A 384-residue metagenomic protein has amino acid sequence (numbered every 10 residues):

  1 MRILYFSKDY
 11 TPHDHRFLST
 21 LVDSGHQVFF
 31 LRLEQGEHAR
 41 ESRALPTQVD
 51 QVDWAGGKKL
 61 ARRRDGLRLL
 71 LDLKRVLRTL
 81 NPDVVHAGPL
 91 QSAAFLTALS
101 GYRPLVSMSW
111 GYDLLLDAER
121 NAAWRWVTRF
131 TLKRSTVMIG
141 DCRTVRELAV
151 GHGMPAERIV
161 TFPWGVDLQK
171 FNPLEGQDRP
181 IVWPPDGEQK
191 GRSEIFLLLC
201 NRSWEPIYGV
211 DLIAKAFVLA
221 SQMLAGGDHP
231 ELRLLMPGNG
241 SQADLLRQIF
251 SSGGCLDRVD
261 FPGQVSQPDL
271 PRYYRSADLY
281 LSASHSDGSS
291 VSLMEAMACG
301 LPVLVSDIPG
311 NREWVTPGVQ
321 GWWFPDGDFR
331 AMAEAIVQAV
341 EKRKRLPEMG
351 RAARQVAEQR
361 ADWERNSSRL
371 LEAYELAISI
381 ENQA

Functional and structural regions predicted by a protein language model:
L4, V182, D186-V218, L235: Conserved donor-binding/catalytic core segment of Leloir-type glycosyltransferases
L77, L132, Q264-V265, R272-A277: Short alpha-helical donor nucleotide-sugar binding micro-motif in glycosyltransferases
R129-W183, D260: Donor nucleotide-sugar binding/catalytic pocket of nucleotide-sugar-dependent glycosyltransferases
R247-V265: Nucleotide-activated donor-binding/catalytic signature segment of Leloir-type glycosyltransferases, i.e., the conserved
H285: Aromatic "clamp/platform" in nucleotide-sugar-dependent glycosyltransferases that forms part of the donor/acceptor
P302-V305: Short hydrophobic beta-strand element within catalytic cores of glycosyltransferases and related nucleotide-activated
P317-G318, W322-F329, Q338-K344: Conserved acidic donor-binding segment of nucleotide-sugar-dependent glycosyltransferases
A331, Q338, R345-R360, N366: A short, well-ordered alpha-helix in the C-terminal region of glycosyltransferases
